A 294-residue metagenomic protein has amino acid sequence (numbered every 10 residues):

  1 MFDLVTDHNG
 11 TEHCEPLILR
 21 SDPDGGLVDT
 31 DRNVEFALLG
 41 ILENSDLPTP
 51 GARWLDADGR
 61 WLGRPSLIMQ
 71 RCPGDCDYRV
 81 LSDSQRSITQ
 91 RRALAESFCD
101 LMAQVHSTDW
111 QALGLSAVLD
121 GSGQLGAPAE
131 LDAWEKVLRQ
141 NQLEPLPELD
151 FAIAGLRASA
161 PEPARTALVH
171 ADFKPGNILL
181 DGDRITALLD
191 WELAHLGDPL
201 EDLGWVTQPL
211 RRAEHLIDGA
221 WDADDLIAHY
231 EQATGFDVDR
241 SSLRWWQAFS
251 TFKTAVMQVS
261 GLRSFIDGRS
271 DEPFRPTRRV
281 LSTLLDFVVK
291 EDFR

Functional and structural regions predicted by a protein language model:
F2-A152, A158-R165: ATP-binding pocket architecture of kinase catalytic cores
S116, L262-T277: Hydrophobic/aromatic-rich alpha-helical bundle segments in the mid-to-C-terminal region
T166-L168, T186: Conserved protein kinase catalytic-loop anchor
L168-H170, P175: Catalytic-loop of the protein kinase fold
L189-A194: Activation of the activation-loop gatekeeper triad in protein kinase-fold domains
L200-F236, F249-R269: Active-site activation/catalytic loop segments of kinase-like enzymes and analogous catalytic loops in related
D267-S270, R278-R294: Regulatory N- and C-terminal appendages and interdomain linkers associated with kinase/kinase-like NTP transferase
